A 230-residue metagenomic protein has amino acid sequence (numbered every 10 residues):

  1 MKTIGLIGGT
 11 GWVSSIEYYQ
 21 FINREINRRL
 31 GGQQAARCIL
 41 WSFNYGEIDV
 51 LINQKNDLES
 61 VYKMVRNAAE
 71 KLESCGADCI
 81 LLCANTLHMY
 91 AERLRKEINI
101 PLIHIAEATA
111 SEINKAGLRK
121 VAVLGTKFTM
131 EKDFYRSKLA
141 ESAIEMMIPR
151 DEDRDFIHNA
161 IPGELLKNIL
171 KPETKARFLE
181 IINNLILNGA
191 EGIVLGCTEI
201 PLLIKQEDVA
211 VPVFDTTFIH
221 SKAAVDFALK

Functional and structural regions predicted by a protein language model:
M1-K230: Non-catalytic structural scaffold of enzyme domains
